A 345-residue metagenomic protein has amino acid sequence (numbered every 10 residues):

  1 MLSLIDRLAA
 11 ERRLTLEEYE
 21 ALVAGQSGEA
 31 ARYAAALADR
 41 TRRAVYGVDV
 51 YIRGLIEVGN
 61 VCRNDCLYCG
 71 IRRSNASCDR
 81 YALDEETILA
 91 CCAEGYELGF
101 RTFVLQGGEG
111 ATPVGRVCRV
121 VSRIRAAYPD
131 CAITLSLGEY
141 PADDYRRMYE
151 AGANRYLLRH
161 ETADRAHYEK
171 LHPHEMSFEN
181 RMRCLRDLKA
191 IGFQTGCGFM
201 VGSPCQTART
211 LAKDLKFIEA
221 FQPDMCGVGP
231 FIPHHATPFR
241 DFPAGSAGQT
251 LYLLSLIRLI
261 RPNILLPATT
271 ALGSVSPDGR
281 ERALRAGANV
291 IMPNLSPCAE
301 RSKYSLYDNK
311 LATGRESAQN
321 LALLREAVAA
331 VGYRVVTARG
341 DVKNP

Functional and structural regions predicted by a protein language model:
M1-E29, Y96, E219-P345: Auxiliary Fe-S-binding modules of radical SAM enzymes
E11, A38, C66, L158 (+4 more regions): Conserved, mostly hydrophobic/aromatic
Y46-T87: Canonical Radical SAM [4Fe-4S] cluster-binding loop centered on the CxxxCxxC motif and its immediate flanking residues
R53-I56, A76, V104-G115, A166 (+2 more regions): Glycine-rich, proline-tolerant flexible connector loops at the mouths of alpha/beta enzymes
G59-N60, E109-P113, H174, G202-T207 (+3 more regions): Short, small-residue-enriched loops and turns at beta-alpha junctions that line or gate enzyme active sites
R73-L89, G95-R116, V120-L185, Q194-V201 (+1 more regions): Core AdoMet radical
P113-L137, S177-Q194, F242-I264, E316-V328: Alpha-helix-loop-beta-strand connector modules within alpha/beta enzyme cores
P141-M148, P204-I218, S274-R285: Catalytic cores of alpha/beta
